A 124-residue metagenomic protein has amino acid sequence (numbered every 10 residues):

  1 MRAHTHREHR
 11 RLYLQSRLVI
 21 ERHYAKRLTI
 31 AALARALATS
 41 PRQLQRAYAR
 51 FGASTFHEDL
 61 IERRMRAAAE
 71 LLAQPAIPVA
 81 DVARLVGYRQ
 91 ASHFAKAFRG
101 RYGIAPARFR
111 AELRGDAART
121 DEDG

Functional and structural regions predicted by a protein language model:
M1-H4, E8-Q15, R35, P41-Q45: An amphipathic alpha-helical interaction segment
L18, R22, R27-A31, R50-Q90 (+1 more regions): Terminal helix-turn-helix DNA-binding modules in bacterial transcription factors
A36, Y88-R89, H93: Short, basic interhelical loop/turn and adjoining N-cap of the next helix at nucleic-acid- or acidic-partner-contacting
R42, A91-S92, A107: Key DNA-contact positions within bacterial/archaeal DNA-binding proteins
L44, T55-F56, L60, A105-P106: Short amphipathic alpha-helical segment with a characteristic S/N-K-E followed by hydrophobic residues
L44-Y48, H93-F94, F98: Short hydrophobic/aromatic patch on the recognition helix
G87, F98-R99, G103-P106: Conserved phosphate-binding and hydrolysis motifs of nucleotide-dependent enzymes
